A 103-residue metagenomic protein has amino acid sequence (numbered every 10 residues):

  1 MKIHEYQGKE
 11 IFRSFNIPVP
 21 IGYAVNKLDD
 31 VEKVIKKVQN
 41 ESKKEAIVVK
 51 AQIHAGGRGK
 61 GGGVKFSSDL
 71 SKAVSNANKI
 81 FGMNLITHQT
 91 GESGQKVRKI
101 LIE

Functional and structural regions predicted by a protein language model:
M1-E45: A conserved helix-loop-beta module that forms one wall/lid of the active-site cleft in ATP-utilizing catalytic domains
E5-F12, S42-G59, T87-E103: ATP-grasp fold ATP-binding core
E10-S14, K72-K79, L101: Alpha-helical scaffold segments in soluble metabolic enzymes
V19-G22, V49-N78: Glycine-rich phosphate-binding loop of ATP-grasp-fold ATP-dependent ligases
E32, S68-D69, S93: Solvent-exposed, non-transmembrane amphipathic alpha-helical segments
V34, G62-G63, K79-F81, G91: Surface-exposed beta-strand edges and their flanking turn/coil or helix-capping segments
N40-E45, D69-T87: Active-site cofactor/substrate anionic-group-binding motifs, chiefly glycine- and Lys/Arg-rich phosphate-binding loops
